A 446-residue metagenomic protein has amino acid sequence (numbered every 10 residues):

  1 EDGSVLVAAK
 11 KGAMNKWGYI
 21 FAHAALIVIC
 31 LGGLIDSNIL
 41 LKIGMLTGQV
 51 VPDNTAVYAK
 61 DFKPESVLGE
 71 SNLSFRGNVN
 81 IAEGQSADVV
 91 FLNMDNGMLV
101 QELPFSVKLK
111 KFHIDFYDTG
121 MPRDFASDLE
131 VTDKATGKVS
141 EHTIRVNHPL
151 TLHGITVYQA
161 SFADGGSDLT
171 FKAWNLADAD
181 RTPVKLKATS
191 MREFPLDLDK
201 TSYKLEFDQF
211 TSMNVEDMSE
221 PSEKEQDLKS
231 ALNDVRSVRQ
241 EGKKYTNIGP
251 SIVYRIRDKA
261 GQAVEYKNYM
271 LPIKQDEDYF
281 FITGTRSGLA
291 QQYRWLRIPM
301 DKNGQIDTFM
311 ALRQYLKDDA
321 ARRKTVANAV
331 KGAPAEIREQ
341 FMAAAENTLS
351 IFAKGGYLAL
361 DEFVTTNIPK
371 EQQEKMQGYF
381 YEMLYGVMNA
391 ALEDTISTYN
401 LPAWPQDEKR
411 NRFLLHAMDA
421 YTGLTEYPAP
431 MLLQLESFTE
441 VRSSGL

Functional and structural regions predicted by a protein language model:
E1-L446: Solvent-exposed, non-transmembrane regions of integral membrane proteins
